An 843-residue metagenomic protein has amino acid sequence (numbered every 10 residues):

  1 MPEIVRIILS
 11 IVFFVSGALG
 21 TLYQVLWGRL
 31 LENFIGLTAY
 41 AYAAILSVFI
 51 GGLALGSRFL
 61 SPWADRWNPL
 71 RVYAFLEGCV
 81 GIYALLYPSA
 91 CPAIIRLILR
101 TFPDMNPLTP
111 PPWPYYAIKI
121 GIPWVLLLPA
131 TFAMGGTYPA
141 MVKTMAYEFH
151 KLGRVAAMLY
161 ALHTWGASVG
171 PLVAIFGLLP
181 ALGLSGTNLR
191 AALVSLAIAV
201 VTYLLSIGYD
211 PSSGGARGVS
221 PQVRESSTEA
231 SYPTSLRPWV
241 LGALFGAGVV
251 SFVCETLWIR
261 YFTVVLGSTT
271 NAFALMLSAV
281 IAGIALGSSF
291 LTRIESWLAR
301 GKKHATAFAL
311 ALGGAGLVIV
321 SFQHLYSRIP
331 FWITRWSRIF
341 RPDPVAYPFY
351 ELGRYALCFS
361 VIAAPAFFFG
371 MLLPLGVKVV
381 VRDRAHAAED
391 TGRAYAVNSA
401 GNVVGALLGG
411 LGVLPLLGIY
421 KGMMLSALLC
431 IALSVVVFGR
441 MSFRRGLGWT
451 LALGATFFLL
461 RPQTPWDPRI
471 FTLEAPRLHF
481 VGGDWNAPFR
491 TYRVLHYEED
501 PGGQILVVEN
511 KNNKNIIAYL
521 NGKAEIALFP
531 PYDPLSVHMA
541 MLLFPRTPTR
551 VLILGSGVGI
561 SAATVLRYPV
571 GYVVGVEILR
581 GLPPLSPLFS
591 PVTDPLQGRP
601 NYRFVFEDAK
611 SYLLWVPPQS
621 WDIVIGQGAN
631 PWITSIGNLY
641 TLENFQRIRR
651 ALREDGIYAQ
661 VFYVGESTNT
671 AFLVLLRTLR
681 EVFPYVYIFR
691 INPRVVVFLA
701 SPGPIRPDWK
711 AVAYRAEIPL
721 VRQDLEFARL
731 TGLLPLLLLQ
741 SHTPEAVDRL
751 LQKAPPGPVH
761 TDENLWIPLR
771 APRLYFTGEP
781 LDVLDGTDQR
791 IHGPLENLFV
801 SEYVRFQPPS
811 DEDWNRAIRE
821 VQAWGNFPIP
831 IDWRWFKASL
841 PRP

Functional and structural regions predicted by a protein language model:
M1-Y714, E779, N826-F827, D832 (+1 more regions): Alpha-helical transmembrane segments of multi-pass membrane proteins
W709-W835: SAM/dcSAM-binding transferase cores
A838-R842: Histidine-centered catalytic/metal-binding microenvironments
